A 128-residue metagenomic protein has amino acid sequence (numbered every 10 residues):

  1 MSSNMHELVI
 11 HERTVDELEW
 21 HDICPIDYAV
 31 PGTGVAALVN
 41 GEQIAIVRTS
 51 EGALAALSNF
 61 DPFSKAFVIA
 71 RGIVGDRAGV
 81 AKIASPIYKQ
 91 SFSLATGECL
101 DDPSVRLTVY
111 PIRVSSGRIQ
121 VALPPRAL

Functional and structural regions predicted by a protein language model:
M1-I26, P124: A boundary/linker detector
P31-L128: Rieske [2Fe-2S] iron-sulfur-binding domain
